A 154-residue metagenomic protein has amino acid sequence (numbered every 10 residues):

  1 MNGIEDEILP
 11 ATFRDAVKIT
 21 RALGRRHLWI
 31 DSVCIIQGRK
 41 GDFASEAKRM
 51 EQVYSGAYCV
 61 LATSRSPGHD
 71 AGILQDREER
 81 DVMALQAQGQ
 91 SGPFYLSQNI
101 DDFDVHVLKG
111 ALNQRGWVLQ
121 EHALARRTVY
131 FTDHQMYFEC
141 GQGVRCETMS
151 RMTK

Functional and structural regions predicted by a protein language model:
M1-W117, E121-K154: Fold-level signal for large, globular catalytic cores of enzyme and receptor domains
